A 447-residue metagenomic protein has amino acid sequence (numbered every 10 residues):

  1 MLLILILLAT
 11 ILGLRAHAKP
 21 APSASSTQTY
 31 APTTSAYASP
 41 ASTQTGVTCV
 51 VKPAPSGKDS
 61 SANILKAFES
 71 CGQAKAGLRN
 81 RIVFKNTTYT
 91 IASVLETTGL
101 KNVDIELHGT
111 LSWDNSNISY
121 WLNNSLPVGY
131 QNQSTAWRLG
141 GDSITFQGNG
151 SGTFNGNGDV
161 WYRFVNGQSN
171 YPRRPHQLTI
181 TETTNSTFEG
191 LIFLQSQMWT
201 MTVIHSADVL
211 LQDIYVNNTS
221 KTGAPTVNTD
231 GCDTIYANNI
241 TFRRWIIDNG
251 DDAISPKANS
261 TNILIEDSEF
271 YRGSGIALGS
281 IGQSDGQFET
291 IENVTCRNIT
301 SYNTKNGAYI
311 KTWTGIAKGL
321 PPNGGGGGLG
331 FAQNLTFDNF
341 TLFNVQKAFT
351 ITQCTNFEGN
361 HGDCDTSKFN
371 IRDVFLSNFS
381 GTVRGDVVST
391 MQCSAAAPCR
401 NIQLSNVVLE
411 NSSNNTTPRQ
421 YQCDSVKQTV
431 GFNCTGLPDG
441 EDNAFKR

Functional and structural regions predicted by a protein language model:
L3-L8, L12-R447: Extracellular/periplasmic carbohydrate-active domains that bind, remodel, or depolymerize complex polysaccharides
